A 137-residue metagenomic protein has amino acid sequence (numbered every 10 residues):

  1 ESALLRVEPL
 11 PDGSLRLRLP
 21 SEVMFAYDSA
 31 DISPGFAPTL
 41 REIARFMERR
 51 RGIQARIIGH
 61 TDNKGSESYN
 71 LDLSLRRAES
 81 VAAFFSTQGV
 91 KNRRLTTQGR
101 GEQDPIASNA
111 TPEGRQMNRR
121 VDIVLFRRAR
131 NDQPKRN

Functional and structural regions predicted by a protein language model:
E1-L4, P9, M24-G59, A83-T87 (+3 more regions): Periplasmic peptidoglycan-binding/anchoring modules of Gram-negative envelope and division proteins
L10-S14: Short Gly/Ser/Thr- and Asp/Glu-enriched loop/turn motifs at secondary-structure junctions
L15-P20: Short, aliphatic-rich beta-strand segments
I58-N137: Periplasmic OmpA-like peptidoglycan-binding domain that tethers envelope proteins to the cell wall
